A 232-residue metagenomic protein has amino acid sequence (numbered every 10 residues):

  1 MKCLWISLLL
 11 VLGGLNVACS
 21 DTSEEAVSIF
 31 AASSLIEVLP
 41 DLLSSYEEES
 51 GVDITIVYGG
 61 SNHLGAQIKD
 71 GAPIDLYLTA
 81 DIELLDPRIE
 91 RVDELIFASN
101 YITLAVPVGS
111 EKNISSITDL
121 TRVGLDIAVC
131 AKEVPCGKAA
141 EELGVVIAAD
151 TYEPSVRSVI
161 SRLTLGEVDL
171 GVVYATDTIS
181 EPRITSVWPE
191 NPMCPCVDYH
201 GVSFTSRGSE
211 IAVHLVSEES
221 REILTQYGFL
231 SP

Functional and structural regions predicted by a protein language model:
K2-L8: Sec-dependent signal peptide recognition, specifically the positively charged N-region followed immediately by
C19-E49, N62, A66-D70, T79-P232: Exported/periplasmic ABC-transporter solute-binding proteins
D53-N62: A short beta-strand-loop structural module common to alpha/beta enzyme folds
